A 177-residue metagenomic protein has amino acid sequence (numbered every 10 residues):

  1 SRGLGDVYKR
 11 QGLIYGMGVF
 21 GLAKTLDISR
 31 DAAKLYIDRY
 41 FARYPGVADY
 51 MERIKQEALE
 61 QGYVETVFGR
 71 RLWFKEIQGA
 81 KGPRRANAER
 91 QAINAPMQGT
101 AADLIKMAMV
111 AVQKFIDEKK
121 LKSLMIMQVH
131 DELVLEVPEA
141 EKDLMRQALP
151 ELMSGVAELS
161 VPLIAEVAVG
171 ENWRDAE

Functional and structural regions predicted by a protein language model:
S1-G5: Positively charged, low-complexity/disordered segments
D6-E177: Conserved catalytic core of nucleotide polymerization and phosphodiester-bond processing enzymes
